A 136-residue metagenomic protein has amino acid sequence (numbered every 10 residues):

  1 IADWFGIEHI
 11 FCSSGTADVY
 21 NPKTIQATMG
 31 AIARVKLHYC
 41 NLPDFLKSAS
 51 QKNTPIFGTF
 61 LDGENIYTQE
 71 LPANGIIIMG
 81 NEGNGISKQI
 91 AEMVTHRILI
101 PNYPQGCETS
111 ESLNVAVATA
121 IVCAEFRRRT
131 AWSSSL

Functional and structural regions predicted by a protein language model:
I1-A2, I10, I78, A118 (+1 more regions): Hydrophobic alpha-helical segments that mediate membrane insertion or helix-helix packing
I1-D62: RNA substrate-binding interface of SAM-dependent RNA methyltransferases
W4, V19-A31, K88-L136: Structured adenosyl-cofactor binding patch, chiefly the S-adenosyl-L-methionine
S13-S14, S48-S50, A73, S87 (+2 more regions): Generic serine detector
F57-E111: Active-site/ligand-binding-proximal alpha/beta "capping" segment
